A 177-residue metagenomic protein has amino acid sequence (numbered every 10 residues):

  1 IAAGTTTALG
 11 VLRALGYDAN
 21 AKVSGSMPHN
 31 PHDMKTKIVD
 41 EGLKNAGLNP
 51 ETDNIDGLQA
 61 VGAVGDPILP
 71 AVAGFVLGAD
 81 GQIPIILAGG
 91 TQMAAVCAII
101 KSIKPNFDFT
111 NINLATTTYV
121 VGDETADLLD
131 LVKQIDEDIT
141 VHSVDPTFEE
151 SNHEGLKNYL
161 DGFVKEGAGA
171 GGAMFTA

Functional and structural regions predicted by a protein language model:
A2-A177: N-terminal loops that bind phosphate or other acidic moieties and the adjacent beta-alpha structural core
